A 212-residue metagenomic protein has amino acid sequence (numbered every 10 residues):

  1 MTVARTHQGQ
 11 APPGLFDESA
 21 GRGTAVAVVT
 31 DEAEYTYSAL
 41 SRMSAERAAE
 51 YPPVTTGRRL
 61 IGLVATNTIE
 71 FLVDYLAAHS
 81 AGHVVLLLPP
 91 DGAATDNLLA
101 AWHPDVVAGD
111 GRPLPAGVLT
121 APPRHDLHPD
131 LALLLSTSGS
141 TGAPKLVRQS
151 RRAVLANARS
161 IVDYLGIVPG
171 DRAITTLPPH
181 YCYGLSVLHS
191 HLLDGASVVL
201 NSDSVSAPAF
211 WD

Functional and structural regions predicted by a protein language model:
T2-V26: A short N-terminal helical cap/helix-turn-helix that marks the beginning of AMP-binding/adenylate-forming
V3-Q10, D96, D110-L131, A158: Flexible, low-complexity linker/hinge segments
Q8, T24-T55, D96, R152: Conserved AMP-binding/adenylate-forming core of the ANL superfamily
G14-E18, I69-L87, I161-D163, C182-D194: Hydrophobic alpha-helical segments in the ANL/AMP-binding
A33, A49-D91, T176-P178: Conserved AMP-binding/adenylate-forming
T36-S38, L131-R159: Conserved AMP-binding A3 loop
A65-T66, L86-L99, A196-D212: ATP-dependent adenylate-forming carboxylate-activation enzymes
A158-R172, C182-D212: Conserved AMP-binding/adenylation subdomain of ANL enzymes
